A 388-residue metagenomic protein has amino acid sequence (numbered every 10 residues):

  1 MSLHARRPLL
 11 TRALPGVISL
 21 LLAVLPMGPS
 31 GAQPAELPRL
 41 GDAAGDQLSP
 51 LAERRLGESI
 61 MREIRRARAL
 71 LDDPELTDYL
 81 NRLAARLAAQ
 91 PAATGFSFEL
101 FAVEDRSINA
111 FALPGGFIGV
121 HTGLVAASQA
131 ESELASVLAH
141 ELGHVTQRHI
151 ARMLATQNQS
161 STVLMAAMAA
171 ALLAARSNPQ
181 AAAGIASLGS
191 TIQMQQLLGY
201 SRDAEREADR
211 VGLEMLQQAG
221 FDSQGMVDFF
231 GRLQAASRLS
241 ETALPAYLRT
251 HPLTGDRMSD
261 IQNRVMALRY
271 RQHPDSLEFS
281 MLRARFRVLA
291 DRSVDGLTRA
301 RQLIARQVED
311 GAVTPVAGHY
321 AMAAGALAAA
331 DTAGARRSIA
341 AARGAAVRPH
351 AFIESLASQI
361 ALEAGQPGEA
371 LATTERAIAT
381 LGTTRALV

Functional and structural regions predicted by a protein language model:
P15-P26: Bacterial N-terminal signal peptides
L40-Q47, E58, L70, D78 (+1 more regions): Extracytoplasmic and endomembrane cell-envelope/extracellular-matrix remodeling and assembly machinery
L71-Q90, F98-D105, T156-M165, F229-A236: Acidic helix-start/capping segments at beta-turn-to-alpha-helix junctions
A102-G116: Catalytic zinc-binding patch centered on the HExxH motif and its immediate surroundings that defines zinc-dependent
G119-S136, L198-D203: Short pre-active-site segment immediately N-terminal to the catalytic Zn-binding motif
V120, S136-H144, R148-H149, A208: Active-site recognition of the HExxH zinc-binding catalytic motif
S132, L142-Q159: Catalytic Zn2+-binding segment of zinc metalloproteases
T162-S177, G184-Q196: Membrane-active amphipathic alpha-helices enriched in small hydrophobic residues
